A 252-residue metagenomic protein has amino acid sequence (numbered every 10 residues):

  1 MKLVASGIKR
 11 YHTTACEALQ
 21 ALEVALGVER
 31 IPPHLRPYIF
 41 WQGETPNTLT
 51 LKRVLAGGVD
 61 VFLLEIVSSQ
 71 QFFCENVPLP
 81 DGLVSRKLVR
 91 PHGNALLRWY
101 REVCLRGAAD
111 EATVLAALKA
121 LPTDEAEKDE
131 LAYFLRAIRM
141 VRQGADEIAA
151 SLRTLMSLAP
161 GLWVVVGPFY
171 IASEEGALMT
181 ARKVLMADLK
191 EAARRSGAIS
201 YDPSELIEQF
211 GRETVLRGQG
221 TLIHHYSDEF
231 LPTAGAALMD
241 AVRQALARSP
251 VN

Functional and structural regions predicted by a protein language model:
M1-N252: Extracellular glycan-modifying ectodomains
